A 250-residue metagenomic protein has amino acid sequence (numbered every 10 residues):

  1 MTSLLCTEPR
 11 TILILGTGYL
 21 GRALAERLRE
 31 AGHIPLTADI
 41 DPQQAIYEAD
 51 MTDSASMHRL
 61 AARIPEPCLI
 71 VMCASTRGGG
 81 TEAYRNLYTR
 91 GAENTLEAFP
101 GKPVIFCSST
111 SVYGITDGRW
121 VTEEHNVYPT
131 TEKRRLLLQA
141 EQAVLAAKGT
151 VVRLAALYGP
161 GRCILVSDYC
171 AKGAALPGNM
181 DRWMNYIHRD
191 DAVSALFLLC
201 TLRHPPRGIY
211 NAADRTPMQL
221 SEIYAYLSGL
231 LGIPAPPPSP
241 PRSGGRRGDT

Functional and structural regions predicted by a protein language model:
I12-G16: Conserved N-terminal Rossmann-fold NAD(P)-binding element of oxidoreductases
G21-R22: N-terminal Rossmann-fold NAD(P) dinucleotide-binding loop
Q44, E48-P100: NAD(P)H-binding glycine-rich loop region in Rossmannoid oxidoreductase-like domains and their noncatalytic homologs
E93-E132: Conserved Rossmann-fold NAD(P)-dependent oxidoreductase catalytic core, especially the SDR/UDP-sugar
S109, Q139-G161: Conserved beta-loop-beta element that borders a ligand/cofactor-binding pocket
Y128-T131, A155-P160, N179-R189: Glycine-rich "substrate-gating" loop/helix at the edge of Rossmann-like oxidoreductase active sites
R135-L138, L157-K172, P177, L198-Y210 (+1 more regions): Glycine/proline-rich active-site loop of Rossmann-fold NAD(P)-dependent oxidoreductases
A195-L198, L202-G245: Mid/C-terminal beta-alpha module of Rossmann-like enzyme folds, strongest in SDR-family dehydrogenases/epimerases
